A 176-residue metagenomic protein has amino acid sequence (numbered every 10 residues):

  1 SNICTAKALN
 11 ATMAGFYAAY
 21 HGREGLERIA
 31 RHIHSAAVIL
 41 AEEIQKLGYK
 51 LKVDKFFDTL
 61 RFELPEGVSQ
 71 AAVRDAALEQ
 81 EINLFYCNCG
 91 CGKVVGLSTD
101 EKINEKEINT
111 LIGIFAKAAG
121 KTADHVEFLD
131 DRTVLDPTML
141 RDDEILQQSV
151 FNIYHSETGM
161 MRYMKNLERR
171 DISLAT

Functional and structural regions predicted by a protein language model:
S1-F57: Active-site C-terminal subdomain of aminotransferase-like
S1-T12, I33, S69-N88, L129-L135: Flexible glycine/proline-rich, aromatic-decorated loop/lid segments
C4-M13, K102-I103, D171-T176: Conserved phosphate/anionic-ligand binding catalytic regions in large, soluble enzymes, centered on
N10-G22, L51-F56, N88-V95, D136-I145 (+1 more regions): Short acidic (Asp/Glu) and glycine-rich catalytic loops that position anionic groups and cofactors
G25-A30, I44-K55, C87-C89, T122-L129 (+1 more regions): Flexible, glycine/charged-enriched surface loops at secondary-structure junctions
L47-A76, T99-E101: Conserved PLP-binding catalytic core of the aspartate aminotransferase-like
E79, F85-G96, D100-I114, K121: Noncatalytic alpha-helical scaffolds and linker/capping helices
E105-T176: Flexible inter-domain linker/hinge segments
